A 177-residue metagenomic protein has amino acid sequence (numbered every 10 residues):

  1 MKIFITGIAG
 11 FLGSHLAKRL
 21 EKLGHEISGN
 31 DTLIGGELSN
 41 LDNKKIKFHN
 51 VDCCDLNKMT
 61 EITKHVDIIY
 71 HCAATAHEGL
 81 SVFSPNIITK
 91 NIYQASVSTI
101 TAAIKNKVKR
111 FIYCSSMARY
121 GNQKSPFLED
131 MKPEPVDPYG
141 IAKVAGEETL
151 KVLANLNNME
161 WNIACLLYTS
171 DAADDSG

Functional and structural regions predicted by a protein language model:
M1-L166: N-terminal Rossmann-like NAD(P)+-binding domain of SDR-like oxidoreductases, especially those catalyzing
D171-G177: Single conserved hydrophobic/aromatic residue that forms the stacking wall/gate of nucleotide- or nucleobase-binding
